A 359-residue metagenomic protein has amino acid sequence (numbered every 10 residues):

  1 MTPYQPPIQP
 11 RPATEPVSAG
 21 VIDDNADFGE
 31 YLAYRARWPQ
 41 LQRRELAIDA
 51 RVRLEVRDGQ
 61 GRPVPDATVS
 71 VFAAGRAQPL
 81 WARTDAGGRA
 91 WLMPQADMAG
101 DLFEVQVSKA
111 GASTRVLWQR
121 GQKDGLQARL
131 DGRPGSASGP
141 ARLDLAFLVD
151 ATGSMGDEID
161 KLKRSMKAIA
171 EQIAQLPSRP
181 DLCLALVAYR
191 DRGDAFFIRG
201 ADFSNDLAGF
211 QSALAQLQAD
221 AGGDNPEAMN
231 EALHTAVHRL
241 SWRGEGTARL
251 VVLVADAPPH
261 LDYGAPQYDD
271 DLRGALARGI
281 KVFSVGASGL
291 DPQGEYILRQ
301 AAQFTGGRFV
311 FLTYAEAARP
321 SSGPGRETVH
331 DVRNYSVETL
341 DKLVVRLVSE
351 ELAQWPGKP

Functional and structural regions predicted by a protein language model:
M1-G61, G75-R76, L130-P140: Beta-strand-rich domain onsets/edges
R44, P63, A82-T84: Hydrophobic beta-strand core residues of beta-sandwich domains
L54, T84-P94: Glycine-centered loop-to-beta-strand initiation motif
R62, A67-A74: Hydrophobic beta-strand segments
V64-P65, W91, V310: Generic structural signal for well-ordered beta-strand positions
T68, Q78-A86, F103-P359: Divalent cation-coordinating acidic motifs and surrounding scaffolds that mediate Ca2+/Mg2+/Mn2+/Zn2+-dependent binding
A96-G100: Surface-exposed, short loops/turns at beta-strand junctions within beta-sandwich domains
